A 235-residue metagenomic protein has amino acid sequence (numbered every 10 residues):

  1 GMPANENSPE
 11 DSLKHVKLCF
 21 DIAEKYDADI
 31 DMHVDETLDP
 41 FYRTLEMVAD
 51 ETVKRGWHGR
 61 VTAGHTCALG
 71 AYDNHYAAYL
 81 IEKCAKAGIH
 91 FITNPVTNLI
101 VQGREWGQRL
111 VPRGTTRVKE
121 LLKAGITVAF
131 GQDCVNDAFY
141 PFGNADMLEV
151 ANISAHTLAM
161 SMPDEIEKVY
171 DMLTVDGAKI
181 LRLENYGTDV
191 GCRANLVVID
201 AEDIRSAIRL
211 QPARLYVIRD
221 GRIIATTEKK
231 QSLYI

Functional and structural regions predicted by a protein language model:
G1-T62, T66-H90, G107-F130, Y186: Histidine/acidic residue-rich metal-binding segments in metalloenzymes
A4, V34-E36, H65-C67, T93-V96 (+4 more regions): Active-site proximal loops enriched in glycine and acidic residues that flank catalytic Cys/His/Asp and coordinate
S12, F41-R43, G103-R104, Y140-P141 (+1 more regions): Short Asp/Glu-rich motifs
D39, A71, F139, S206 (+1 more regions): Conserved protein kinase catalytic core
D50-V61, I100-V101, P112-A201: His/Asp/Glu-enriched, well-ordered alpha-helical/loop segment that forms or immediately abuts the divalent-metal
L69, T97-N98, I153, T157 (+1 more regions): Active-site/binding-pocket entry motifs
H90, T97-L99, G103-R104: Active-site clefts of carbohydrate-active enzymes
K179, V190-I235: C-terminal cap of metal-dependent C-N hydrolases
